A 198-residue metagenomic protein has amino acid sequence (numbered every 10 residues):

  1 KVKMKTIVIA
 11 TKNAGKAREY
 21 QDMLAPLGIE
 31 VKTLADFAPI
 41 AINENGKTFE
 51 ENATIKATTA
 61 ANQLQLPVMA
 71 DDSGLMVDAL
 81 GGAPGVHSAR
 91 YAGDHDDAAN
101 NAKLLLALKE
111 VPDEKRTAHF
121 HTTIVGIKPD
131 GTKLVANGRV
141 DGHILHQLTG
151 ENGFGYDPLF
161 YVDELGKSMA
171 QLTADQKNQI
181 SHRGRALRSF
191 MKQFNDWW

Functional and structural regions predicted by a protein language model:
K1-K3: Short, Lys/Arg-enriched N-terminal segments with co-localized hydrophobic residues within the first ~10-30 amino acids
K5-V8, G15-W198: Anionic-ligand binding patches
